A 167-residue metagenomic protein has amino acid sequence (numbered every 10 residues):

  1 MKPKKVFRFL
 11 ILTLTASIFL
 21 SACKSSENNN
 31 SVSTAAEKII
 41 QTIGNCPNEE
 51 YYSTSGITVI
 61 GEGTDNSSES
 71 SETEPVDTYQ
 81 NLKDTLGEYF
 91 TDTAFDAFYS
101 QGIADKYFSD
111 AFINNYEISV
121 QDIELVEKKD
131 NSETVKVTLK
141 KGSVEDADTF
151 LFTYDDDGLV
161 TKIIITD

Functional and structural regions predicted by a protein language model:
K2-L10: Bacterial N-terminal signal peptides that target proteins for export
T13-S17: Alpha-helical transmembrane segments
F19-A22: C-terminal motif of bacterial Sec signal peptides marking the signal peptidase cleavage site
E27-D167: Mature, Sec-exported extracytoplasmic domains of Gram-positive
